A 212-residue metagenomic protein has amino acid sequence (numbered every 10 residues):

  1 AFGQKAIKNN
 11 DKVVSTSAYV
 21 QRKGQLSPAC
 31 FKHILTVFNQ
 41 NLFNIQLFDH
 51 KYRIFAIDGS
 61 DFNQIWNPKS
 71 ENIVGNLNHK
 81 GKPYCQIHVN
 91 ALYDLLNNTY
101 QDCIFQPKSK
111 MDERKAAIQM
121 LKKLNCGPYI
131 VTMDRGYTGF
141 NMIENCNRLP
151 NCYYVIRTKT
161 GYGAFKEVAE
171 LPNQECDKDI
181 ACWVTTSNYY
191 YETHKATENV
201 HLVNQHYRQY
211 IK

Functional and structural regions predicted by a protein language model:
A1, V14, K23-Q25, C30-I34 (+4 more regions): Single, function-defining residue in the core of a domain
Q4-Q21: Short, basic interhelical loop/turn and adjoining N-cap of the next helix at nucleic-acid- or acidic-partner-contacting
V37-Q46: A short, well-structured juxtamembrane/interface segment
R53-F55: Conserved beta-strand elements of the Class I
E71-N76: Short Pro/Gly-enriched beta-strand edge/turn motifs at strand-loop
